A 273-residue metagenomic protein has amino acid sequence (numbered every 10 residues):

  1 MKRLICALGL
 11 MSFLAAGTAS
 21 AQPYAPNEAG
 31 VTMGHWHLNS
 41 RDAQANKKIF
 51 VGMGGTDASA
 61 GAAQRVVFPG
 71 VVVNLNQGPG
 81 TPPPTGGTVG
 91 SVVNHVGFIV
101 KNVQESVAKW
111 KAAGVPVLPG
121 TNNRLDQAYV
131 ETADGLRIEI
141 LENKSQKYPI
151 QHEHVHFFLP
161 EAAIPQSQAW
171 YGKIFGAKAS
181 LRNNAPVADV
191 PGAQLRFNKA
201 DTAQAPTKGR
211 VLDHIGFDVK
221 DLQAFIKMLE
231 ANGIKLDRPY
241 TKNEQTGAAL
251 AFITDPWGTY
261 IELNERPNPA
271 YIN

Functional and structural regions predicted by a protein language model:
I5-A16: Bacterial N-terminal signal peptides
F13, S20-E28, V107, K111-L159 (+6 more regions): Vicinal oxygen chelate
A21-P23, G78-T85, N198-Q204, A270-I272: A short, acidic/glycine-rich surface segment
E28, G34-P79, E105-S106, A112-A113 (+4 more regions): Core segments of cupin and vicinal oxygen chelate
V31-D42, R65, P84-K109, D126-E131 (+4 more regions): Vicinal oxygen chelate
